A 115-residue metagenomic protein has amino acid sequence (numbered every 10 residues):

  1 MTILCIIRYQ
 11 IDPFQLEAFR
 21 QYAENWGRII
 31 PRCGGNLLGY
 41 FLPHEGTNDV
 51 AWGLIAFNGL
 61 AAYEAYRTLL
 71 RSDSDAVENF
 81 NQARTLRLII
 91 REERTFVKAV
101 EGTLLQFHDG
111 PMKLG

Functional and structural regions predicted by a protein language model:
M1, E45, L86-L88: A generic structural signal for short, solvent-exposed coil/turn residues that cap or connect secondary-structure
I3-Q10, G39-R71, R94-T95, F107-P111: Short, well-ordered beta-strand segments in beta-rich or mixed alpha/beta enzyme and ligand-binding folds
I11-Q21: Short, surface-exposed ligand-recognition loops at beta-strand->loop->(often short) alpha-helix junctions that present
P13-Q15, G59-A61, V100: Residues that cap or initiate secondary-structure elements
Q15-L16, F41-H44, N81-Q82: Intrinsically disordered, low-complexity segments enriched in polar/charged residues with Gly/Pro, especially when
L16-A18, E64, T103: Intrinsically disordered, low-complexity acidic/polar segments
Q21-L38, A56-F96, G115: An amphipathic, aromatic/His-enriched active-site/gating alpha helix that lines ligand/cofactor pockets
A99-G115: Vicinal oxygen chelate
